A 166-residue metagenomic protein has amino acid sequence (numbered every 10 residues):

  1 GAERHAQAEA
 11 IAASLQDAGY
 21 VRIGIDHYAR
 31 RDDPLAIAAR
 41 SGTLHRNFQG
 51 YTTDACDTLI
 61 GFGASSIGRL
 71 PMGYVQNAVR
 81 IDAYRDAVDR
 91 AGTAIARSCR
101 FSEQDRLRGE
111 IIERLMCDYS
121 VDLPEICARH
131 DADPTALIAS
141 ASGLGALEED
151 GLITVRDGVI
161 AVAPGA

Functional and structural regions predicted by a protein language model:
G1-A132: C-terminal scaffold of the Radical SAM
I23-I25, L137, D157-G158: Residue-level detector of family-conserved "landmark" positions at structurally sensitive sites
A29-D32, G143, P164: Short secondary-structure capping/turn micro-motifs that flank functional sites
T43, L144-A146, V159: Intrinsically disordered, low-complexity regions
D133-E149: Short amphipathic alpha-helical interaction segments
E148-G158: A short, conserved structural fragment
R156-A166: Accessory beta->alpha helical hairpin/"wing" motif in late/C-terminal subdomains of nucleic-acid enzymes
